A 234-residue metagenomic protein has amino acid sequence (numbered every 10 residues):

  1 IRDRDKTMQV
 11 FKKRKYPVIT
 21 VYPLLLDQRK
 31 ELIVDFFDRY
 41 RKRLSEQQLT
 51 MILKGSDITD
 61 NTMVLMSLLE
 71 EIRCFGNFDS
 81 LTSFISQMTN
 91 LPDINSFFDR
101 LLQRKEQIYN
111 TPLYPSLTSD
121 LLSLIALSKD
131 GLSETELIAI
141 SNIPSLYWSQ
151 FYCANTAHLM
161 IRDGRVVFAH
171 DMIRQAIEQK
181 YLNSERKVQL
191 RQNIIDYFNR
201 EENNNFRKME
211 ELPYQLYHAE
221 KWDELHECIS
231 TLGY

Functional and structural regions predicted by a protein language model:
I1-R4, L68-I72, L81-I85, D171-M172 (+1 more regions): A short beta-strand-to-loop transition that corresponds to the Sensor-1 phosphate-sensing loop of AAA+ P-loop ATPases
R2-Y16, N77-F78: Short regulatory helix/loop adjacent to the ATP-binding pocket of P-loop NTPases
K6, N95, D99-I177: C-terminal boundary/linker of central alpha/beta nucleotide-binding cores
P17-L49, S67, N90-E106, R174-Q175 (+3 more regions): Conserved small helical "lid"/interfacial subdomain of P-loop NTPases
Q48-V64, Q87-T89, S128: A short helix-loop-helix "switch/interaction" segment in the helical subdomain of ASCE P-loop NTPases
M51-K54, M63-N77, L117-L124, T135-A139 (+1 more regions): C-terminal helical "lid" of AAA+/P-loop NTPase domains
I72-F98: Conserved C-terminal helix/linker of AAA+ ATPases
S86-S96, R165, I173-F206, W222-Y234: A eukaryote-biased feature capturing mid-to-C-terminal, repeat/solenoid-rich segments of large proteins, strongly
